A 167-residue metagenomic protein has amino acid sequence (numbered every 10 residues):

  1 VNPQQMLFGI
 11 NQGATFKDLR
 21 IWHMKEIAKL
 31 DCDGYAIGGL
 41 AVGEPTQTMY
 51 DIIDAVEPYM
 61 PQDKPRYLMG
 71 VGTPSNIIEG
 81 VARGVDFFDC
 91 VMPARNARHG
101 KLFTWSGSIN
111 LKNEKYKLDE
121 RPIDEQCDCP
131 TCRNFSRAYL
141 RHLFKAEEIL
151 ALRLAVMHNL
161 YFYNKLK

Functional and structural regions predicted by a protein language model:
N2-I123: Glycine-rich phosphate/ribose-binding loops and adjacent secondary-structure elements that form binding surfaces
Q126-K167: C-terminal extensions of enzymes
